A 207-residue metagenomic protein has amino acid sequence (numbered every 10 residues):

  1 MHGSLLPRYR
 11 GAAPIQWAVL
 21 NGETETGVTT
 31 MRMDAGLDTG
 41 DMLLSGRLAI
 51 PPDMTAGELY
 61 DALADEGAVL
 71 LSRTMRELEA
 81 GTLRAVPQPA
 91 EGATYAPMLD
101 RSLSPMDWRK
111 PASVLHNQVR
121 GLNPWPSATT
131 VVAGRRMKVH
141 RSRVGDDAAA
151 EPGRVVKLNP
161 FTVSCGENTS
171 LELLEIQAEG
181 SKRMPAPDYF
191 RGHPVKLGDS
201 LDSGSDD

Functional and structural regions predicted by a protein language model:
M1-Y95: Donor/substrate-binding cores of folate-linked one-carbon enzymes
R8-A12, W108, K182: Alpha-helix N-cap/helix-start motif
L20, D34, Y95-M98, T129 (+2 more regions): Short secondary-structure boundary/capping segments
T24-G27, D38-T39, L44, D100-S102 (+4 more regions): A generic structural signal for well-ordered coil/turn residues at beta-strand boundaries that shape enzyme active-site
S45, A56-L59, A68, P97 (+4 more regions): Alpha-helix boundary/capping detector
R73-V131, K138: Active-site-lining helix/loop region of Rossmann-like oxidoreductase modules
R109-D207: An anion-binding loop in the catalytic cleft
